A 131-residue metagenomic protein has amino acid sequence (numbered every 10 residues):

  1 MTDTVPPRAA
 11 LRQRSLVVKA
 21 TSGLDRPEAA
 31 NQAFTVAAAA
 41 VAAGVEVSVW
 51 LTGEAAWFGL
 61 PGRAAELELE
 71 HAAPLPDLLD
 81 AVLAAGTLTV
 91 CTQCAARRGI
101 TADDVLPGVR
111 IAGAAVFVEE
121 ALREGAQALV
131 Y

Functional and structural regions predicted by a protein language model:
T2-A9: Positively charged, low-complexity intrinsically disordered leader regions
S15, E46-S48, T87: Residues at the starts of beta-strands that form the adenosine-phosphate
S15-N31, G62-R63: Short, glycine-rich nucleotide/cofactor-binding loops
A30-G44: Histidine-anchored nucleotide/phosphate-binding helix
A55-L69: N-terminal beta-loop-helix "entrance" segment that forms/cooperates in small-molecule cofactor or anionic ligand
A65-A95: A glycine-rich helix N-cap at a beta->alpha junction
R98, A102-L106, I111-L122: A short aromatic-anchored loop/beta-hairpin motif
L129-Y131: Aromatic- and Gly/Pro-rich donor/ligand-binding loops that form nucleotide- or phosphate-bearing donor binding pockets
